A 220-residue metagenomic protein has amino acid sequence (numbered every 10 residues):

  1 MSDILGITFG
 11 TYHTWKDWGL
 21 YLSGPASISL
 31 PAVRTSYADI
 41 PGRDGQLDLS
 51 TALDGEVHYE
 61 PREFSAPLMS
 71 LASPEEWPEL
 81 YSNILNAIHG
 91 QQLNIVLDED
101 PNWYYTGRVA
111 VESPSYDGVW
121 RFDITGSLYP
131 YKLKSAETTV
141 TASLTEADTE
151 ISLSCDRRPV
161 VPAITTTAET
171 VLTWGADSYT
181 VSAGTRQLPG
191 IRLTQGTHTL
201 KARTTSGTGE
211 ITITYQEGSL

Functional and structural regions predicted by a protein language model:
M1-L220: Extracellular/virion structural assembly segments
